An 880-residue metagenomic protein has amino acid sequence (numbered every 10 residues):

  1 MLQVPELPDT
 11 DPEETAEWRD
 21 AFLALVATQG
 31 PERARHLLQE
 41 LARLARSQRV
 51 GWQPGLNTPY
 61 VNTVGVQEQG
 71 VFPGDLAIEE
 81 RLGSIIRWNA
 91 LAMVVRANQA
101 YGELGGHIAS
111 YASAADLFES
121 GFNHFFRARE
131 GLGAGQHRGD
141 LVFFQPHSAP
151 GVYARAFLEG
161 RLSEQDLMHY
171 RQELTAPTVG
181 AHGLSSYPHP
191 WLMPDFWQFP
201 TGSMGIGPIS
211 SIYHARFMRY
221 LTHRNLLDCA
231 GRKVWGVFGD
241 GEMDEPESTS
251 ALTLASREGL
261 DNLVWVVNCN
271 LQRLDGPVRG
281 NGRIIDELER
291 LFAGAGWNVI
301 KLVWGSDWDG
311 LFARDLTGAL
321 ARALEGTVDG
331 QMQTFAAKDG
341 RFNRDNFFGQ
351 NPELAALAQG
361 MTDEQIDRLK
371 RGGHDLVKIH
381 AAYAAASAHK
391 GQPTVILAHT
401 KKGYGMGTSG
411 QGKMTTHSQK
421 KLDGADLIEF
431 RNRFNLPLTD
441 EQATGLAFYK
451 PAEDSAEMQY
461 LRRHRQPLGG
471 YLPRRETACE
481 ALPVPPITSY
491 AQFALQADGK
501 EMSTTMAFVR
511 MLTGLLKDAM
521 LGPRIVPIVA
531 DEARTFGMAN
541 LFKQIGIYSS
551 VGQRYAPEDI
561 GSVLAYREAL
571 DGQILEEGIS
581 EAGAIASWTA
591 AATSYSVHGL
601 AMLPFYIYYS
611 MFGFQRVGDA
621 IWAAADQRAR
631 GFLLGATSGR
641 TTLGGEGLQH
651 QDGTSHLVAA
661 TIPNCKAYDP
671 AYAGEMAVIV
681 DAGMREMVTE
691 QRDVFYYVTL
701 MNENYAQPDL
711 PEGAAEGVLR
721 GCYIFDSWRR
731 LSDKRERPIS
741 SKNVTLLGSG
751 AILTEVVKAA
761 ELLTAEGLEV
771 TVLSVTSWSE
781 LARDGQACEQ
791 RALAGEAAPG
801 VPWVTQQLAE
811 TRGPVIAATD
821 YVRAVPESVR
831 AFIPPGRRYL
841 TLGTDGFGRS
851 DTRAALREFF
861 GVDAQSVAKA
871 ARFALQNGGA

Functional and structural regions predicted by a protein language model:
L2-E159, S163, F430, M502-D518 (+2 more regions): N-terminal amphipathic, basic-rich helices that act as targeting or association modules
V4, A21-A24, V71-E79, A97-G106 (+14 more regions): Glycine- and acidic
F72-A90, Y111, R129-A134, S455-R630 (+7 more regions): Non-catalytic terminal/interface segments that mediate subunit docking, oligomerization, and allosteric communication
G74-I86, A90-A100, H107-E258, N281-G282 (+5 more regions): Cofactor-binding active-site loop characterized by glycine-rich and histidine/acidic residues
E130, M218-D228, T593-G613, F632 (+4 more regions): Glycine-rich phosphate/pyrophosphate-binding loops and their adjacent beta-strand/loop elements at enzyme active sites
A176-P200, I206, Y220-G231, T249-G445 (+8 more regions): Thiamine diphosphate
G236-G239, M243, D619-R640, G645: A structural-propensity feature for long, helix-poor, extended segments
G236-V237, W265, I528, L634 (+2 more regions): Residue-level marker for buried hydrophobic side chains located in beta-strands that build the well-ordered beta-sheet
